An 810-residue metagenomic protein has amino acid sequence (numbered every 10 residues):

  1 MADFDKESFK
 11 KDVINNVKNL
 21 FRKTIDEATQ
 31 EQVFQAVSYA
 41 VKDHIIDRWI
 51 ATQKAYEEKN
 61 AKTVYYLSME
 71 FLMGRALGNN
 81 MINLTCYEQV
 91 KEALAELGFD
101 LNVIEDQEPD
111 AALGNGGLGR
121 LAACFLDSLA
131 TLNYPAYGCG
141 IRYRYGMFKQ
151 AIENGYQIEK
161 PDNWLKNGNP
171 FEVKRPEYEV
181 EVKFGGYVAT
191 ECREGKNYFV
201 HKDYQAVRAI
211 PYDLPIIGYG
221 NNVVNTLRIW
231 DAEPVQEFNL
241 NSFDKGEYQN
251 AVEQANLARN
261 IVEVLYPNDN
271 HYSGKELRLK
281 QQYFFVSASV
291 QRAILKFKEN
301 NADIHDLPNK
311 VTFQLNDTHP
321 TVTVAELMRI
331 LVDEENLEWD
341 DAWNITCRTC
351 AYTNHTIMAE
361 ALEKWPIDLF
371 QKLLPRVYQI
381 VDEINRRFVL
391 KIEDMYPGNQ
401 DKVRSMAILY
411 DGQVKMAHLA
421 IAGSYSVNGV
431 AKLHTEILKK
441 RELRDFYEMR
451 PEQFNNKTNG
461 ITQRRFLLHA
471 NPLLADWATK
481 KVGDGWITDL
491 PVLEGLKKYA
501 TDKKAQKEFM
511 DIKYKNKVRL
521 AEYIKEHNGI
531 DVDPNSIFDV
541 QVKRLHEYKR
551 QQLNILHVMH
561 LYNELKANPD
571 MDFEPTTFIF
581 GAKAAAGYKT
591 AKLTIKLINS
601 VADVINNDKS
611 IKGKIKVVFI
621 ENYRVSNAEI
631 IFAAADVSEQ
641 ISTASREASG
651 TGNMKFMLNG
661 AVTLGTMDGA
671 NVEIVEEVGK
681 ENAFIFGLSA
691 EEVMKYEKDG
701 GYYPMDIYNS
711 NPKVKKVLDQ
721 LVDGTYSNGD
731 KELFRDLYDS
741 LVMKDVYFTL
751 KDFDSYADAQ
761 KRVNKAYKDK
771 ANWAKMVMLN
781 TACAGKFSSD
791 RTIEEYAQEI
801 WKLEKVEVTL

Functional and structural regions predicted by a protein language model:
M1-L810: A conserved ligand/cofactor-binding region detector
